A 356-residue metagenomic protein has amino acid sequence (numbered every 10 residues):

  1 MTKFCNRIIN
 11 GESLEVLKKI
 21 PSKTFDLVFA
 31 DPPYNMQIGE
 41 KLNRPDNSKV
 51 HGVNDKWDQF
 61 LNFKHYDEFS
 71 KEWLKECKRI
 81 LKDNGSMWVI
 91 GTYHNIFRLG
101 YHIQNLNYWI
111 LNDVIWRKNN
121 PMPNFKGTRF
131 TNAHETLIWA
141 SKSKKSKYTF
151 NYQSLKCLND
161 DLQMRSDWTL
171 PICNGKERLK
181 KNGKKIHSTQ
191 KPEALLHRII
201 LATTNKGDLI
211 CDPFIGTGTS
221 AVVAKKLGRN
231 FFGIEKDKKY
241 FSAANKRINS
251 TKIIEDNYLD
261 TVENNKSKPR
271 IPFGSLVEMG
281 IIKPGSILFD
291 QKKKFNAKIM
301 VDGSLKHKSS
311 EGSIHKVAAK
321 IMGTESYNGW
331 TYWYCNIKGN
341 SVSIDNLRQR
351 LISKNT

Functional and structural regions predicted by a protein language model:
T2-F232: Core catalytic lobe of class I
T2-K18, N245-I271: S-adenosyl-L-methionine
G100, Q104, S242-N245, N249: Class I S-adenosyl-L-methionine
I110, F231, E255, E325-S326: Residue-level detector of short coil/turn "hinge" positions at structural boundaries
Y148-N151, D256, N328: Acidic/polar loop patches that form or flank catalytic/metal-binding clefts of enzymes that bind anionic ligands
K226, N230, K238, A243 (+1 more regions): Intrinsically disordered, charged low-complexity linkers and terminal tails that flank or connect structured domains
E235: Conserved acidic E/D residue at the C-terminus of a beta-strand in Rossmann-like folds
